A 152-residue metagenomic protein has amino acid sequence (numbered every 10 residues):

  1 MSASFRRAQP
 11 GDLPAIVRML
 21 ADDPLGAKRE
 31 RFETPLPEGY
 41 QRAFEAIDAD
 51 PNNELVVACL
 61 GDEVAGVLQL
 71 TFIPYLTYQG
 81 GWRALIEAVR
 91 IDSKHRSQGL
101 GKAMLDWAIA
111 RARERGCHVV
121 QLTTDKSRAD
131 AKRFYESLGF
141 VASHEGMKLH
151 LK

Functional and structural regions predicted by a protein language model:
A3, D62-V67, A84: Glycine-rich phosphate/pyrophosphate-binding loop shared by adenosine-nucleotide-utilizing enzymes
S4-R18: A short beta-loop-alpha structural element at the N-terminal edge of CoA-dependent acyl/N-acetyltransferase catalytic
A21-A43: Conserved GNAT-fold acetyl-CoA-binding loop/helix
E45-V57, L85: A short helix-loop-beta-strand connector motif used in the catalytic cores of GNAT acetyltransferases and, in some
L55-V57, E63-F72, R90: Conserved beta-strand in the GNAT
A88-I91, S97-A110, R133, S137: Conserved acetyl-CoA-binding loop-helix of GNAT-fold acetyltransferases
L105, A112-T123: Conserved GNAT acetyl-CoA-binding A-motif
Q121-A131, K148-K152: Conserved beta-strand-loop-alpha-helix junction that forms the acyl-donor binding cleft
